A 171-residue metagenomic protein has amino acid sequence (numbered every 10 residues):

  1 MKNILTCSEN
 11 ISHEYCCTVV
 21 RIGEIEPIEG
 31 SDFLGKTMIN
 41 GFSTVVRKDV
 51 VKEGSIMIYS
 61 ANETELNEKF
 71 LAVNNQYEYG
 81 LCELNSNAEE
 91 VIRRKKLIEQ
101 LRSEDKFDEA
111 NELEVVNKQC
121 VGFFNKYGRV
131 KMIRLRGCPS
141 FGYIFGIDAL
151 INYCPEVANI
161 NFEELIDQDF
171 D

Functional and structural regions predicted by a protein language model:
K2-D171: Long, basic N-terminal domains or extensions that often function in RNA/ssDNA interaction or organelle/cellular
